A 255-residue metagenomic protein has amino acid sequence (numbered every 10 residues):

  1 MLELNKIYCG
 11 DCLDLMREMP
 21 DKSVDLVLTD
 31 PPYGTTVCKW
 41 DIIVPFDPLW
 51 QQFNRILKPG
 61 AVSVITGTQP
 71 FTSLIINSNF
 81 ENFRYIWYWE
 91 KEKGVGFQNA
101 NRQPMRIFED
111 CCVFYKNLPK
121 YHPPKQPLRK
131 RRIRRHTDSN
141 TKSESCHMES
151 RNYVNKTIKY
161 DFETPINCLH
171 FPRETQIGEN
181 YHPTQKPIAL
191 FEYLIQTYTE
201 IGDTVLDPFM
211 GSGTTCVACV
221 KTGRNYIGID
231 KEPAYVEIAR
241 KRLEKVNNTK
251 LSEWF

Functional and structural regions predicted by a protein language model:
M1-I229, A234-I238: Core catalytic lobe of class I
M1-L2, R240-F255: Short, conserved SAM-binding/catalytic segment of Class I S-adenosyl-L-methionine-dependent methyltransferases
